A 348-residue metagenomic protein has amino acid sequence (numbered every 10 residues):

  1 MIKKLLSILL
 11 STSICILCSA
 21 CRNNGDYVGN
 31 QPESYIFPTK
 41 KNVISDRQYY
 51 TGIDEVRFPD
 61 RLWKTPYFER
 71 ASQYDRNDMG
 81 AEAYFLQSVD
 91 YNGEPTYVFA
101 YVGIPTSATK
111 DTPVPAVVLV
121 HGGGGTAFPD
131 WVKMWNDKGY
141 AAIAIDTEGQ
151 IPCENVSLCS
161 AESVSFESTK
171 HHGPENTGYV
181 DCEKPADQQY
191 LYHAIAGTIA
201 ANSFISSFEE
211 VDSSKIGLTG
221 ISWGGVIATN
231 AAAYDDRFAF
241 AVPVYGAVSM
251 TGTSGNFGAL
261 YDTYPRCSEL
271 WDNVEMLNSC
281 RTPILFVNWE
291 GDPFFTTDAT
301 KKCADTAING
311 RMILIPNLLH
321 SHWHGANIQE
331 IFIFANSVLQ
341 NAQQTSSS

Functional and structural regions predicted by a protein language model:
L17-A20: C-terminal motif of bacterial Sec signal peptides marking the signal peptidase cleavage site
F58-T112, S348: N-terminal cap/lid segment of alpha/beta-hydrolase-fold proteins
D111-G122: Short beta-strand element of the alpha/beta-hydrolase
T112, P174-I221: Gly/Ser-rich "nucleophile elbow"/oxyanion-hole loop immediately N-terminal to the catalytic nucleophile in hydrolases
K133-I195, M250-A259: Cap/lid segment of the alpha/beta-hydrolase catalytic domain
I199-P265: Primarily recognizes the serine-hydrolase "nucleophile elbow" in alpha/beta-hydrolase and SGNH/GDSL folds
G252, N256-D305: The feature captures the conserved acid-bearing segment of alpha/beta-hydrolase catalytic domains
P293, T297-S347: Catalytic cores of secreted or luminal carbohydrate-active enzymes
